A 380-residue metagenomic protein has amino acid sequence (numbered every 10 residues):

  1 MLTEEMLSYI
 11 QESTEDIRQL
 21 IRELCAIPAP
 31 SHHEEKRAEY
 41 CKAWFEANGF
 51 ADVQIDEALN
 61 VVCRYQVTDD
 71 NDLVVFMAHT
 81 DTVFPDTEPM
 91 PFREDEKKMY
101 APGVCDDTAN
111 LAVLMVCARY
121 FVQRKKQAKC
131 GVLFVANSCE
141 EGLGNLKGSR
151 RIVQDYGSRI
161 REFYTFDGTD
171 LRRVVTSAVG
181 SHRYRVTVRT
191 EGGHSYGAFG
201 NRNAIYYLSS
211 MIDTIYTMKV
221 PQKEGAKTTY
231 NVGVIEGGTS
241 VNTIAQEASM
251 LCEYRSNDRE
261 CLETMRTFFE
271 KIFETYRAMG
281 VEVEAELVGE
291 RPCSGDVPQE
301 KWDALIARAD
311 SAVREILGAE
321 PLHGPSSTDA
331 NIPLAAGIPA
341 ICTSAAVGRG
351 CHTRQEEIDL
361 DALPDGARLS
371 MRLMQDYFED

Functional and structural regions predicted by a protein language model:
M1-E35, G348-H352: N-terminal capping segment at the start of a domain
M1-E5, R185, R189, G193-D380: Metal-dependent amide/peptide-bond hydrolase catalytic core, centered on the "pita-bread" metallohydrolase fold
L20-E23, A29-N71, P91-R93: A non-catalytic alpha/beta surface segment that caps or lines the substrate-entry region of metallo-dependent hydrolase
C41, L111-F121, I152, L208-M211 (+2 more regions): Buried hydrophobic packing segments
D70-A136, Y156, D365: Active-site metal-coordination/substrate-binding segment of hydrolases, especially metallo-dependent peptidases
M77-A78, V135-N137, F163-D167, T187-R189 (+1 more regions): Short beta-strand segments
T80-D95, I160, S177-T187, I341-C342 (+1 more regions): Acidic-glycine-rich active-site phosphate/pyrophosphate-binding loop
D107-V179, E253, F378: Acidic/histidine-rich catalytic neighborhood of metal-dependent amide-processing enzymes
